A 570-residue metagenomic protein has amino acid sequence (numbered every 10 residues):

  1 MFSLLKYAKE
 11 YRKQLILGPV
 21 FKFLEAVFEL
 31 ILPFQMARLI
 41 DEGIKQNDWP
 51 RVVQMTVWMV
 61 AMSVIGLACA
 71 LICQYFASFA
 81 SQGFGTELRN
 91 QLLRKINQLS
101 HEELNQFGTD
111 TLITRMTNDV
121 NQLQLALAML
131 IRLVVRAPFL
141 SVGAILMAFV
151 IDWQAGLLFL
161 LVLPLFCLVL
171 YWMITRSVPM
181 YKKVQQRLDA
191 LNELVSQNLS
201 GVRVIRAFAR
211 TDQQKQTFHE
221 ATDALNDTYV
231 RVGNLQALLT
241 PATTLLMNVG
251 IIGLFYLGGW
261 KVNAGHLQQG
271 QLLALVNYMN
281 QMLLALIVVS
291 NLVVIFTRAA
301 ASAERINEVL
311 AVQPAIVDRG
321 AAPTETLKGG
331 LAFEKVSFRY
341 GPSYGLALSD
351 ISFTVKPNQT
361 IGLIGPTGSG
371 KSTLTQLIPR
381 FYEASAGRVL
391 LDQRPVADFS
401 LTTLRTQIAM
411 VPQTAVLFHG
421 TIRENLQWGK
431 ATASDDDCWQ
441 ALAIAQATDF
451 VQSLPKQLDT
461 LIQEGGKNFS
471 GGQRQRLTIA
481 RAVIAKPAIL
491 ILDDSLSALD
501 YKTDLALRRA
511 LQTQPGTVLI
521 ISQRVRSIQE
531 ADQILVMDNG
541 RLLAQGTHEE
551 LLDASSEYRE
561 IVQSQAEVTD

Functional and structural regions predicted by a protein language model:
M1-L32, M36, I44-T56, C73-A77 (+15 more regions): Membrane-integrated ABC transporters
E10, Q14-V27, R38, A128-V184 (+1 more regions): Transmembrane helices of ABC transporter permease
E10-K13, A77, H101-E102, N118-L127 (+10 more regions): An intracellular "coupling" helix at the cytosolic face of ABC transporter transmembrane type-1 domains
Q14, F21, M62-S81, R132-F139 (+4 more regions): Alpha-helical transmembrane segments of multi-pass membrane proteins
Q46, Q82, N90-T114, N118-V120 (+5 more regions): Short intracellular "coupling" helices and adjacent cytoplasmic loop segments at the cytosolic face of multi-pass
I145, F149, I251, F255 (+3 more regions): Post-Walker A connector loop of ABC transporter nucleotide-binding domains
S200, R206, R210, N234 (+2 more regions): Cytosolic ends of transmembrane helices, especially the final helix of ABC transmembrane type-1 domains
E325-D570: ABC-type nucleotide-binding domain
